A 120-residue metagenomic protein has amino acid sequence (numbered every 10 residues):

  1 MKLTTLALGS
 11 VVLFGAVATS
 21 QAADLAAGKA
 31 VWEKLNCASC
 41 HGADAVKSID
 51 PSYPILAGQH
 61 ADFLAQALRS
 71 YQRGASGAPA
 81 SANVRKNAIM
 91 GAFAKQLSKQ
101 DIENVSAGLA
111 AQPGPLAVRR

Functional and structural regions predicted by a protein language model:
L3-Q21: Gram-negative bacterial Sec-dependent N-terminal signal peptides
A16-E33, V46-S52, P113-R120: Electrostatic cytochrome c docking/interface patches
K29, A43-S81, N87-Q96: Gly/Gly-Pro-rich "capping" loops immediately C-terminal to redox-active cysteine motifs in periplasmic/lumenal
L35-N36, D44, H60, D101: Short pre-active-site segment immediately N-terminal to redox-active cysteine/selenocysteine motifs in thiol-based
N36-A43, V105, L109: The canonical Cys-X-X-Cys-His
I89-V118: C-terminal capping alpha-helices of c-type cytochrome domains
